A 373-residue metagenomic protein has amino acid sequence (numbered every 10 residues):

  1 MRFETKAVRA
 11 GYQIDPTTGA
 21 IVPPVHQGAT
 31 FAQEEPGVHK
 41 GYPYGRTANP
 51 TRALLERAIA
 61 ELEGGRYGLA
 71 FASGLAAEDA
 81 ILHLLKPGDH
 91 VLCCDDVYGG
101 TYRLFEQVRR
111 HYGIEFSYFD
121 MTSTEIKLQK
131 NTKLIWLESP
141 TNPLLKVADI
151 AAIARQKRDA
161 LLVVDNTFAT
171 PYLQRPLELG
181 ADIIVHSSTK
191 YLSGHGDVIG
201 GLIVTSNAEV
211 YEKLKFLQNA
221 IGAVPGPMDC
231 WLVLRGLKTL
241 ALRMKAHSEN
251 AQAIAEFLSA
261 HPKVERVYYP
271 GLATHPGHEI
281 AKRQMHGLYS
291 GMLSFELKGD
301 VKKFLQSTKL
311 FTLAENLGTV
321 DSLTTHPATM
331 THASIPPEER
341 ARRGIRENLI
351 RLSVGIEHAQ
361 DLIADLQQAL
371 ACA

Functional and structural regions predicted by a protein language model:
M1, Q107, E115-S117, R243 (+2 more regions): PLP-dependent enzyme catalytic core of the Aspartate aminotransferase-like
M1-N49, L55-A58, I350: N-terminal "arm"/small-domain region of PLP-dependent enzymes with the aminotransferase-like
R9, Y67-K263, Y268: Conserved PLP-enzyme active-site core in the AAT-like
Y12-I14, Q27-Q33, F168, K190 (+7 more regions): Glycine-rich beta-alpha junction loops
T30-D79, H83-L84, G100-R109: Conserved N-terminal alpha-helix of the aminotransferase class I/II PLP-enzyme fold
L62, L258-P262, T308: Acidic-histidine catalytic/liganding microenvironments
L214, K303-K309, D365-L370: Short amphipathic alpha-helices in soluble, non-transmembrane regions that often serve as interface/regulatory elements
R266-I350, V354: Conserved C-terminal alpha-helix-loop-beta "cap" of PLP-dependent enzymes that closes/shapes the active-site mouth
